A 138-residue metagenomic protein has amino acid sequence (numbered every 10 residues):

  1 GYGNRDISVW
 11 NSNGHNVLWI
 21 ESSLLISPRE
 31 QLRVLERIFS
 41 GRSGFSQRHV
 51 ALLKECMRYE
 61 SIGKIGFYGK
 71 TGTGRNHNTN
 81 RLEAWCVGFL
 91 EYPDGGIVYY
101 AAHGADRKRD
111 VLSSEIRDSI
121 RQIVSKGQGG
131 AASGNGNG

Functional and structural regions predicted by a protein language model:
G1-S40: Mid-domain, small-residue-enriched loop/turn segments at the edges of structured enzyme/sensor domains
L32-G138: Structured C-terminal helix/loop/strand segments within mature extracytoplasmic catalytic/sensor domains
